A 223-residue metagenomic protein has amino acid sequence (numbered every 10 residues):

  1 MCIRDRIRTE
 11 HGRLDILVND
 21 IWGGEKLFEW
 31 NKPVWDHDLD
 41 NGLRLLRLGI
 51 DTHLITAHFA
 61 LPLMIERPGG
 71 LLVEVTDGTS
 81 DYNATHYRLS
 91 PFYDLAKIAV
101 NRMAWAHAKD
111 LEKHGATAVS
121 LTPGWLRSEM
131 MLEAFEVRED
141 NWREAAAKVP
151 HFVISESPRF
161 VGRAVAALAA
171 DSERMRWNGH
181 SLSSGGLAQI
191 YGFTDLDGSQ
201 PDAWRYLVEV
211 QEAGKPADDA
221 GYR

Functional and structural regions predicted by a protein language model:
M1-D5: Conserved small/polar residues in nucleotide/adenosyl-binding loops
E10-H11, G24-E29, F59-P68, D110-L111 (+1 more regions): A short helix-coil junction within the Rossmann-fold of NAD(P)-dependent oxidoreductases
R13-L14, M64-G78, K113-T117, H180: Active-site loop of short-chain dehydrogenase/reductase
L14-K26, G49, E74, V119: Rossmann-fold scaffold of SDR-type NAD(P)-dependent oxidoreductases
D15, W35-I55, G69, V73 (+1 more regions): Catalytic Tyr-X3-Lys loop
W22, R44-E66, S80, A108-K109: Amphipathic alpha-helical dimer-interface segment in Rossmann-like NAD(P)H-dependent oxidoreductases
G23-K26, D36-L39, L71-K113, G124-L126 (+1 more regions): Catalytic loop of short-chain dehydrogenase/reductase
S120, D140-R223: C-terminal helical subdomain
